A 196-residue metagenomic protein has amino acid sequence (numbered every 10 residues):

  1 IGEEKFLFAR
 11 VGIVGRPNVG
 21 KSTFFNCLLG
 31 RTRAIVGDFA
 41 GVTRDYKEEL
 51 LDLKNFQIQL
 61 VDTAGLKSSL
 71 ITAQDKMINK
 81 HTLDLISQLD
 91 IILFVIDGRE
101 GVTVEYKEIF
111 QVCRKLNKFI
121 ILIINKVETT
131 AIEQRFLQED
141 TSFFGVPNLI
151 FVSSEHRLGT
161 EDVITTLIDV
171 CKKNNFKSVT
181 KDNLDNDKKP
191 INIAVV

Functional and structural regions predicted by a protein language model:
I1-D75, N79-L85, K173-V196: Conserved G1/Walker A P-loop phosphate-binding module
A9, N26, I58, K80-S87 (+5 more regions): Solvent-exposed alpha-helical segments within well-ordered globular domains of core cellular machineries
R31, K54, L66-K67, L85-V95 (+4 more regions): Generic N-terminal helix/loop capping motif
G41-V42, G65-K67, R99-G101, K126-A131 (+1 more regions): Conserved nucleotide-binding/hydrolysis micro-motifs of P-loop NTPases
Q59, L89-I96, C113-E128, G145-V152 (+1 more regions): Conserved beta-strand/loop subsegment of P-loop NTPase cores
S69-A73, G98-E108, A131-F136: Conserved ATPase-coupling elements of RecA-like P-loop NTPase cores
K118-I121, K126-K181: Canonical P-loop GTPase G-domain recognition
